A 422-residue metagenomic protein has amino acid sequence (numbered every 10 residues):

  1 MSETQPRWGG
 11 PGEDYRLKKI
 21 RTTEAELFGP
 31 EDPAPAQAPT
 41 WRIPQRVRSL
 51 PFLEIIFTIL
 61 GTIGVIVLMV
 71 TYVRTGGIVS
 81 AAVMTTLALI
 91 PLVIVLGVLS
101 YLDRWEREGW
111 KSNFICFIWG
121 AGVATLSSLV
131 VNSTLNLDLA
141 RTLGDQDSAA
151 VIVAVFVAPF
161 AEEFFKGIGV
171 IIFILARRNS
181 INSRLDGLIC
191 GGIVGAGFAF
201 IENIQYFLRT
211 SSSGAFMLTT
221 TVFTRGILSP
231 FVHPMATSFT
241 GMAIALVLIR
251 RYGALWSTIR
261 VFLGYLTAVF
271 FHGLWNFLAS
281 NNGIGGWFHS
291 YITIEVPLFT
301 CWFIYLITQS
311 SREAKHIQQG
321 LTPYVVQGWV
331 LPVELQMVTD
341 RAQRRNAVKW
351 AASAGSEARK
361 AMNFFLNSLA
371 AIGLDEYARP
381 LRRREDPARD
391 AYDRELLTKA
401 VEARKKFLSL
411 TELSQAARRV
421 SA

Functional and structural regions predicted by a protein language model:
M1-A422: Hydrophobic alpha-helical segments at protein termini of multi-pass membrane proteins
